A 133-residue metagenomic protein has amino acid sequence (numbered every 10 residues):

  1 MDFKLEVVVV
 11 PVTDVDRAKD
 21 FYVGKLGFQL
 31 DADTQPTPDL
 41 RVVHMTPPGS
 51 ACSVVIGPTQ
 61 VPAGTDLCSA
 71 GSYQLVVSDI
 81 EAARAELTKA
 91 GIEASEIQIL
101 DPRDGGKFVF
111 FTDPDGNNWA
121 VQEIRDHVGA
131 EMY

Functional and structural regions predicted by a protein language model:
D2-F3, V10-C52: Core segments of cupin and vicinal oxygen chelate
F3, V7, D31-T34, R41 (+2 more regions): Vicinal oxygen chelate
V15, I80-E81, P114: Residues at or immediately preceding the N-termini of alpha-helices
F21, E81-E86: Short amphipathic alpha-helices within nucleic acid-binding modules
M45, I56-P58, V121: Generic preference for hydrophobic
P48-C52, V61, S78-A82: Short, charged/polar surface micro-motifs in flexible loops or helix N-caps
S50-V54, G116-W119: Short, charged/polar, Gly/Pro-enriched secondary-structure boundary elements
T65-L67, G71-V77: Helix-adjacent hinge/juxtasegments
